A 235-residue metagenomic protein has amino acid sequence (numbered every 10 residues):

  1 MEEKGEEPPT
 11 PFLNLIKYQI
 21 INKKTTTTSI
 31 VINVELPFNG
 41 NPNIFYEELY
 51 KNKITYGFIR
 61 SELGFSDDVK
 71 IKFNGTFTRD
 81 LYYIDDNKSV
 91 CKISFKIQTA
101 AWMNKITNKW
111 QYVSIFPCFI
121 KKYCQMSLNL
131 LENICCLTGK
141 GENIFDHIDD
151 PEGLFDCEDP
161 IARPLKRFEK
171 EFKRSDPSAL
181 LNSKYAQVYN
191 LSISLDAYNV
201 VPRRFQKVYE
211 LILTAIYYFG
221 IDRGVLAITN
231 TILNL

Functional and structural regions predicted by a protein language model:
E2-N74: N-terminal cysteine/histidine-rich coordination modules
I54, F58, C91-T99, N143: A short, compositionally biased
E62-K92: Short recognition patches in nucleic-acid-associated and regulatory proteins
I84-N133: Basic, short loop/linker segments at the boundary and entry of helix-turn-helix/winged-helix-like folds
C136-L137: Short alpha-helical segment immediately N-terminal to, or the first helix within, an HTH/HTH-like DNA-binding domain
K140-E152: Short, charged amphipathic recognition helices of the HTH superfamily and cognate SANT/SANTA-like modules
D156-L235: Intrinsically disordered, low-complexity, charge-dense segments enriched in Lys/Arg and Glu/Asp interspersed
